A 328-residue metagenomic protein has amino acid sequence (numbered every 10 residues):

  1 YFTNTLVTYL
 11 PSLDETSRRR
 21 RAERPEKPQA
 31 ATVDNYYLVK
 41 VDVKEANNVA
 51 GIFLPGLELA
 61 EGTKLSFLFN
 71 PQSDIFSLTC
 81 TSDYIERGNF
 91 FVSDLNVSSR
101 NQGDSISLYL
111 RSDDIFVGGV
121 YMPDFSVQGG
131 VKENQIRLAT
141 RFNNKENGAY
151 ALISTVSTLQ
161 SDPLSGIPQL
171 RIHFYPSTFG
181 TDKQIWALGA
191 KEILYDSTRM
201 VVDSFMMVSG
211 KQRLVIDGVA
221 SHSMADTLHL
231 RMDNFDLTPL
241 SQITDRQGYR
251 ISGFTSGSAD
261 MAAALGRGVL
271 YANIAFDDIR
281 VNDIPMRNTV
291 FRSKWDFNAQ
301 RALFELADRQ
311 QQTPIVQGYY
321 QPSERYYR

Functional and structural regions predicted by a protein language model:
Y1-S258, L265-R328: Interface amphipathic segments
